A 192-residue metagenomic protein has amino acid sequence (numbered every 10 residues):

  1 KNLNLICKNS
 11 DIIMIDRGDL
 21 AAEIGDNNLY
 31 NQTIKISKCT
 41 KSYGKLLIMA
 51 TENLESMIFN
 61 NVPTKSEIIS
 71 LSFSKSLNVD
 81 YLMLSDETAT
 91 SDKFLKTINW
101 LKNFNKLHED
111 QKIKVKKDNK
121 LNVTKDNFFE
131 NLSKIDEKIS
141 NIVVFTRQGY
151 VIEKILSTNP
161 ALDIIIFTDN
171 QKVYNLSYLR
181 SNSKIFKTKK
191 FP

Functional and structural regions predicted by a protein language model:
K1-P192: Non-catalytic helical/linker scaffolds that mediate oligomerization, partner binding, and domain coupling around large
